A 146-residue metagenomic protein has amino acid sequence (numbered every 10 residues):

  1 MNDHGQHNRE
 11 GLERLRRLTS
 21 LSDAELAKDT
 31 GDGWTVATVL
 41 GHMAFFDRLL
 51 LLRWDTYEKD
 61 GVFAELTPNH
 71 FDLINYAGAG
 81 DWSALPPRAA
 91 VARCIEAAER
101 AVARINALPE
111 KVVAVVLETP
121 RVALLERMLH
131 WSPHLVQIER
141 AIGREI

Functional and structural regions predicted by a protein language model:
M1-D23, R48-D55, L129: Alpha-helical bundle segments that constitute or directly flank the non-heme di-iron/ferroxidase center
N2-Q6, T56-E58, E65-P68, E99-A101: Generic detector of short, locally flexible boundary/turn motifs and exposed helical patches
H4, D32, S83, P87-A90 (+2 more regions): Residue-level recognition of alpha-helical structural elements
H4-L12, V36, P87-C94, L124-R127 (+1 more regions): Hydrophobic packing residues in well-ordered alpha-helices of helical domains and bundles
N8-G11, R17-S20, L73-V112: Acidic/histidine-rich alpha-helical segments that form the ligand environment of transition-metal centers
L26-L73, E110-I146: Short, contiguous alpha-helical
